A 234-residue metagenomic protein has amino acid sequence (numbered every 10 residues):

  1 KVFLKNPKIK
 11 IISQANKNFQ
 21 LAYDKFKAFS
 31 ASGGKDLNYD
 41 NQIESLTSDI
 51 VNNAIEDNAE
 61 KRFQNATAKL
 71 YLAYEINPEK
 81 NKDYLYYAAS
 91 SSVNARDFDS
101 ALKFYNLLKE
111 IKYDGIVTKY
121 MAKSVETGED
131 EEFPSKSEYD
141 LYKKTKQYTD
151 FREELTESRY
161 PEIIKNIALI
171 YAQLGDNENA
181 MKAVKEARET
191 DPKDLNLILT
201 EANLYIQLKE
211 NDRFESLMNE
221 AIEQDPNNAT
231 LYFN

Functional and structural regions predicted by a protein language model:
K1-V2, A54, A88-A89, A168 (+1 more regions): Conserved small-residue packing positions in alpha-helical repeats and bundles
I12, F19, F63-Q64, F98 (+2 more regions): TPR-repeat structural position
F29, A73, L108, E186-A187 (+1 more regions): Canonical positions in the second alpha-helix
G34, P78-E79, Y113, S158 (+2 more regions): Short coil turns that delineate tetratricopeptide repeat
D40-Q42, V51-N52, K82-Y87, V117-S124 (+3 more regions): Alpha-solenoid helical repeat scaffolds
D57, S91-S92, Y171, Y205: Residue at a conserved register position within TPR or TPR-like alpha-solenoid repeats
